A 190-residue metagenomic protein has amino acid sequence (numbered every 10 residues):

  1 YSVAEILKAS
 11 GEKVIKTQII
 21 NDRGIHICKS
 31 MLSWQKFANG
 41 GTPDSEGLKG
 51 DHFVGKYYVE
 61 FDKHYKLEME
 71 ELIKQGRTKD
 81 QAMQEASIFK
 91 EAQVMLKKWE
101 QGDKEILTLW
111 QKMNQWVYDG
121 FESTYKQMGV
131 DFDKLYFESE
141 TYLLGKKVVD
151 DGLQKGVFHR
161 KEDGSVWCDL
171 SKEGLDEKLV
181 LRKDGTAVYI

Functional and structural regions predicted by a protein language model:
Y1-I190: NTP-dependent nucleotidyl-transfer catalytic core
